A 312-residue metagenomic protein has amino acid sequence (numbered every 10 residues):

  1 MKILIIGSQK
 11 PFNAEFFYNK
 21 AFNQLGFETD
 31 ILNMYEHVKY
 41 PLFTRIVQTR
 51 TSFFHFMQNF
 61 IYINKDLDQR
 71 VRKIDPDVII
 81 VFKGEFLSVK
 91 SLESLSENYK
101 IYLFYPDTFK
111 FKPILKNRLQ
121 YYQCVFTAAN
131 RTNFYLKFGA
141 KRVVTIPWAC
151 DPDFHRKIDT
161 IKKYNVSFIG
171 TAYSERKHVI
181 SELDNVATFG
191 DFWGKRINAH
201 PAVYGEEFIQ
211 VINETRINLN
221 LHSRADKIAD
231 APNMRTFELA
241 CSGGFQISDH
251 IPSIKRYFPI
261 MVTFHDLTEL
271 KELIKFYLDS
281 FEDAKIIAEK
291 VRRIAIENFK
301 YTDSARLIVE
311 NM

Functional and structural regions predicted by a protein language model:
M1-T51, N59-D66, K73-I74, F82-K90 (+1 more regions): Nucleotide-sugar donor-binding catalytic core of glycosyltransferases
N64, D68, L267, K271 (+1 more regions): Short, amphipathic alpha-helical "lid/cap" segments that border enzyme active or binding sites
Q69-R72, Y277: Short amphipathic alpha-helix with an adjacent loop that forms part of the alpha/beta core around
V78, S94-F109: Active-site proximal beta-strand in glycosyltransferases
K255-I274: Change "using UDP/GDP/dTDP sugars" to "using nucleotide sugars
D279-E310: A charged, aromatic-enriched C-terminal amphipathic alpha-helix characteristic of glycosyltransferases across folds
